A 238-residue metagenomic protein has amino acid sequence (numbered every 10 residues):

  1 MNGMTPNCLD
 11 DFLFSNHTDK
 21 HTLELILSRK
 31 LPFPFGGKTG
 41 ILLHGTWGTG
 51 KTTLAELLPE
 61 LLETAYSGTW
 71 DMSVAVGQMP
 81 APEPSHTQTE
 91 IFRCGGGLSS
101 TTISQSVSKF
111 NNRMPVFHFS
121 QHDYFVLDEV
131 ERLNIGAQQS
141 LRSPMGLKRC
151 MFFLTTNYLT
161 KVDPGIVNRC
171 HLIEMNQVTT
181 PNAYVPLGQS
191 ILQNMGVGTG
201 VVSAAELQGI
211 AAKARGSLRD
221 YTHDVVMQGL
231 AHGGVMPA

Functional and structural regions predicted by a protein language model:
M1-T46, S108-F117: Pre-Walker A (pre-P-loop) alpha-helix and adjacent loop at the N terminus of AAA/AAA+ ATPase modules, a conserved
K20, P82-H122: Short glycine-rich substrate-engagement loop in P-loop NTPases that contacts/grips substrate
P32-I91: Walker A/P-loop
W47-T49, G95-S100, E131-L133, L147 (+3 more regions): Conserved nucleotide-binding/hydrolysis micro-motifs of P-loop NTPases
S108-V116, V126-N168: Conserved catalytic/switch belt of AAA+ P-loop NTPases
D163-G196, A205: Conserved AAA+ ATPase core "coupling" helix
A204, A212-V226: The conserved phosphate-sensing helix
V225-A238: Conserved C-terminal helix/linker of AAA+ ATPases
